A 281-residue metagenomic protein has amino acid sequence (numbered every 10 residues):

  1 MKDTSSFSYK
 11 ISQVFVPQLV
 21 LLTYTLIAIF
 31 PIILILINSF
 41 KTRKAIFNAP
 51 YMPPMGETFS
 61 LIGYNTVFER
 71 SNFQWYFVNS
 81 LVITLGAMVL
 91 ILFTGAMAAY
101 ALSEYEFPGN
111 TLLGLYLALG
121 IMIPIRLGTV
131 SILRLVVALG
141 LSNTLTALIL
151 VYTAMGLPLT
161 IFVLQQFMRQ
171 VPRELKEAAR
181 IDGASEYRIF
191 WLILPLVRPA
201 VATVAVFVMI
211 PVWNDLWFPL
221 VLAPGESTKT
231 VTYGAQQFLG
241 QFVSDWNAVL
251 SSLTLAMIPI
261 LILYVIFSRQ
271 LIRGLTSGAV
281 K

Functional and structural regions predicted by a protein language model:
T4-Y9, Q13-K281: A structural signal for multi-pass alpha-helical bundles of membrane permease subunits that mediate small-molecule
